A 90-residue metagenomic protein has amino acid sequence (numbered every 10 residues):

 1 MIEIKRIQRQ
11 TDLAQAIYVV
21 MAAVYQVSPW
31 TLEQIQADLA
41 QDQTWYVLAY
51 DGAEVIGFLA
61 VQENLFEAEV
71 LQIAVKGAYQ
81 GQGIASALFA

Functional and structural regions predicted by a protein language model:
I2-Q80, S86-A90: Acetyl-CoA-dependent GNAT
